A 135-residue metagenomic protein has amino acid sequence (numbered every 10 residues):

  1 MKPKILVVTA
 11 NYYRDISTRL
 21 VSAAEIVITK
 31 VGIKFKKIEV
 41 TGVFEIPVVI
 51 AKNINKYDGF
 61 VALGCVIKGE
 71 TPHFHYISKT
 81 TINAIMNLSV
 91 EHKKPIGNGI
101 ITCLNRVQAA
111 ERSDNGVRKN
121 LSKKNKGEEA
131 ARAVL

Functional and structural regions predicted by a protein language model:
K2-K37: Glycine-rich phosphate/diphosphate-binding loop of Rossmann-like nucleotide-binding domains
P3, T81-L135: C-terminal binding/interaction regions
N11-Y12, V40, C65-V66, I101-R106: Short, ordered loop/turn segments at secondary-structure junctions
S22, F44-A51, E128, R132-L135: Amphipathic, non-transmembrane alpha-helical secondary structure
V27-K56: Active-site rim loops that border cofactor/substrate pockets in soluble metabolic enzymes
K37, G59-L63, P95-T102: Short beta-strand segments at enzyme active-site cores
I38-G42, Y76-S78, K124: Active-site nucleophile and cofactor-binding loops and adjacent substrate-binding regions of central metabolic enzymes
V48-I85: Glycine-rich phosphate-binding loop
